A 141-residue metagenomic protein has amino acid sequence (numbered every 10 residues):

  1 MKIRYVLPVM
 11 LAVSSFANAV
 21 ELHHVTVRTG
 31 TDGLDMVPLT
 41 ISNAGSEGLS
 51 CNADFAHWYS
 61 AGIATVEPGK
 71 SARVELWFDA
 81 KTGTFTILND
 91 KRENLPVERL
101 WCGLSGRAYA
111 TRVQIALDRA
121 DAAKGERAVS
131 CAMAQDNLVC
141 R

Functional and structural regions predicted by a protein language model:
K2-V9: Sec-dependent signal peptide recognition, specifically the positively charged N-region followed immediately by
S14-A17: N-terminal signal peptide c-region/cleavage motif recognized by signal peptidases
V20-S50, D54-P68, R73-F78, L88-R141: Intrinsically disordered, low-complexity segments enriched in small/polar residues
D79-G83: Short, surface-exposed loop/turn segments at beta-strand-coil junctions that are enriched for proline with nearby
